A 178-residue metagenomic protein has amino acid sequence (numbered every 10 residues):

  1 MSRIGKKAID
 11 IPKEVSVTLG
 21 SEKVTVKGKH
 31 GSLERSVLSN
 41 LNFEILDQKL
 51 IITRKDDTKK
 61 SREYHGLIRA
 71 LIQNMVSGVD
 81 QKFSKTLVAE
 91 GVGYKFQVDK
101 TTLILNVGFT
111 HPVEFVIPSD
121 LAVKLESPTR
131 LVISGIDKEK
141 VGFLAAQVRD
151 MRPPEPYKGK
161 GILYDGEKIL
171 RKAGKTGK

Functional and structural regions predicted by a protein language model:
S2-A146, D150-K178: N-terminal intrinsically disordered, cationic/polar leader segments that include organellar targeting peptides
